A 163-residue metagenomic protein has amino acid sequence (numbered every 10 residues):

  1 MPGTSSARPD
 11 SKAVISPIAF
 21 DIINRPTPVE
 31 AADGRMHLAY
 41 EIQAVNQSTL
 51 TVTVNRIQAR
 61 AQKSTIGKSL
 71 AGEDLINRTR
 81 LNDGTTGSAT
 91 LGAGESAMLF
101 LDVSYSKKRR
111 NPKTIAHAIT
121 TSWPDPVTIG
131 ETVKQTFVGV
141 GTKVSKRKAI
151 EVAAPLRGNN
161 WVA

Functional and structural regions predicted by a protein language model:
R8-F20: Proline/serine/threonine-rich low-complexity linkers at boundaries of modular beta-sandwich domains
I23-N24, G34-E41: Short, solvent-exposed loop/turn segments enriched in Ser/Thr/Gly
E41-A44, I119: Buried hydrophobic-core signal for structured, non-transmembrane domains
A44-T51, A61: Asparagine-centered strand-capping/turn motif at beta-strand->loop junctions
T51-V54, G67: Short acidic/proline- and small/hydrophobic-mixed sequence motifs that coincide with surface turns and coil-to-beta
I66-R110: Intrinsically disordered, low-complexity Pro/Gly/Ser/Thr-rich segments with frequent PxxP/GP/PP motifs and embedded
S104-I150: Terminal connector regions
R147-A163: Compositionally biased low-complexity segments at domain edges in trafficked proteins and select soluble regulators
